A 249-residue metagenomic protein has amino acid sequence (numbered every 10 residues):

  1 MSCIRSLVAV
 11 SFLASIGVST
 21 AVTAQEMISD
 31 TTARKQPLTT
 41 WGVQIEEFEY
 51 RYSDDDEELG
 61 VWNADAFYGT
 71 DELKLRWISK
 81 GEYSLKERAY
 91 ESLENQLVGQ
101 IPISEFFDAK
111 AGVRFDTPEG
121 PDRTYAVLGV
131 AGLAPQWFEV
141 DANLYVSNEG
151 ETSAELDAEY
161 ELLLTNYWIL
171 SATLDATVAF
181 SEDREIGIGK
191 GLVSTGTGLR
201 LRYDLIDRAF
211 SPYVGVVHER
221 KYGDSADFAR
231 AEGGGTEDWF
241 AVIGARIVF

Functional and structural regions predicted by a protein language model:
V22-K86, Q100-I101: Outer-membrane beta-barrel initiation region
T39, E58-W62, E91-N95, D122-A126 (+3 more regions): Residues that define the transmembrane beta-barrel architecture of outer-membrane proteins
I45-E47, W77-G81, A111-F115, A142-V146 (+2 more regions): Transmembrane beta-barrel strands of outer-membrane/channel proteins
D56-E57, R88-L93, D122-V127, A154-D157 (+2 more regions): Outer-membrane beta-barrel translocator domains and adjoining extracellular loop/strand segments of Gram-negative
Y68-T70, G99-I101, F115, G132 (+4 more regions): Residue-level signature of outer-membrane beta-barrel architecture
D71-W77, E105-A109, Q136-V140, T165-L170 (+1 more regions): Repeated loop/turn-to-beta-strand initiation elements of outer-membrane beta-barrel proteins
D122-D183: Detector for outer-membrane/organellar transmembrane beta-barrel domains, recognizing the amphipathic beta-strand
L199-L205, G235-F249: Outer-membrane beta-barrel "beta-signal"
